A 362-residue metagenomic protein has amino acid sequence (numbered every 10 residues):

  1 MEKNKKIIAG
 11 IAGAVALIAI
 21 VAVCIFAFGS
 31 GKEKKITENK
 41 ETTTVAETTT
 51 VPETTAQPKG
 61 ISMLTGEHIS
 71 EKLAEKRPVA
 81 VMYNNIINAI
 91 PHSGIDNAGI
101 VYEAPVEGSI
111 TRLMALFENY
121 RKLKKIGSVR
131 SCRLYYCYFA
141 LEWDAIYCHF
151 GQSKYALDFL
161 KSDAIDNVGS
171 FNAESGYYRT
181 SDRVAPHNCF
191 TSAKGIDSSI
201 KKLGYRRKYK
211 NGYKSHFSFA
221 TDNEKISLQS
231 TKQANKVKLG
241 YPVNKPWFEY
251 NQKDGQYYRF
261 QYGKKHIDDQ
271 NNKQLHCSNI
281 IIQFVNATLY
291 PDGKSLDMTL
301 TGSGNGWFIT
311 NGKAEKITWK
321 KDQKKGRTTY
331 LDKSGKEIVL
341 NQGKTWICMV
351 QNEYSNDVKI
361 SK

Functional and structural regions predicted by a protein language model:
E2-A16: N-terminal Sec-pathway targeting helices
E2-N4, E38-E41, A46-Y102, E107-K362: A surface/extracellular/periplasmic glyco- and lipid-processing/surface-interacting theme
A12-V15, S30, V45-P52: Compositionally biased non-globular segments, especially hydrophobic aliphatic-rich helices of signal peptides
A19-V21: ASCE RecA-like P-loop NTPase motor cores that couple ATP hydrolysis to mechanical translocation on nucleic acids
V23-I36: Hydrophobic single-pass membrane-insertion segments
